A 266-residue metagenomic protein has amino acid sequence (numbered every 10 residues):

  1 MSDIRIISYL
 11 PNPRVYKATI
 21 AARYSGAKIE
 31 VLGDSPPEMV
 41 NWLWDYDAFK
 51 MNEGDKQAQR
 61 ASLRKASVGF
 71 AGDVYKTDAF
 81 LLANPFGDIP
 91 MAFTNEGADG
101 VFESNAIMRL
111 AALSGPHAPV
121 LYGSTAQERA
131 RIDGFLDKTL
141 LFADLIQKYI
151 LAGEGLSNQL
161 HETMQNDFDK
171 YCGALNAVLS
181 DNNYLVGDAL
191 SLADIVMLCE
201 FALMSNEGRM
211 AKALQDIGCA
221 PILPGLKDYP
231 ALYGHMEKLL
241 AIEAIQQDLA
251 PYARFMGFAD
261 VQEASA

Functional and structural regions predicted by a protein language model:
M1-Q165: GST-like domain detector, emphasizing the conserved glutathione-binding G-site in the N-terminal thioredoxin-like
P36-M39, L249-A266: C-terminal/domain-terminus segments
K50-M51, L160, L203-M204, E263-A266: Short alpha-helix boundary/capping motifs
L110, F135-K138, L198, P251-F255: Short acidic/histidine-centered micro-motifs embedded in hydrophobic/aromatic stretches that mark compact functional
G123-E237: GST-like fold's C-terminal all-alpha helical module
I242-E243: Short loop-to-helix capping motifs
